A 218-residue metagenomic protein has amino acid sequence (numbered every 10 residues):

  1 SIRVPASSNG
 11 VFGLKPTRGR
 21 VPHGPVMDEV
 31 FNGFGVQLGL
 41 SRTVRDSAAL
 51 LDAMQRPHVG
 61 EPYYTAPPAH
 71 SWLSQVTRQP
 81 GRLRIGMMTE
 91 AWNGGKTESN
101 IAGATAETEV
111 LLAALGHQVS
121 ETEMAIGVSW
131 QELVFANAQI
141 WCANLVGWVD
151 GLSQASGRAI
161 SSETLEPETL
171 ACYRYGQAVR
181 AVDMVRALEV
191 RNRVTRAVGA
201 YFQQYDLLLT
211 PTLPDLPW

Functional and structural regions predicted by a protein language model:
I2-P5: Active-site loop architecture of trypsin-fold serine endopeptidases
S8-E109, A155: A short helix-breaking turn/cap at a secondary-structure junction
G33, P62-A69, L83, E90 (+2 more regions): Flexible, acidic loop-helix segments that line cofactor/substrate-binding pockets
S71-S74, T97-A125, V149-I160, M184-Y205: Acyltransferase
S74-T89, Q139-G199, D215: Short helix-loop capping/hinge segments that flank enzyme active sites or metal/cofactor-binding pockets
G94, L216-P217: Short glycine-rich, flexible loops that bind phosphorylated cofactors or substrates
S99-I101, Q131-C142, W218: Short glycine/threonine-rich loop-to-helix capping motif typified by GTGT followed within a few residues by an Asp-Pro
